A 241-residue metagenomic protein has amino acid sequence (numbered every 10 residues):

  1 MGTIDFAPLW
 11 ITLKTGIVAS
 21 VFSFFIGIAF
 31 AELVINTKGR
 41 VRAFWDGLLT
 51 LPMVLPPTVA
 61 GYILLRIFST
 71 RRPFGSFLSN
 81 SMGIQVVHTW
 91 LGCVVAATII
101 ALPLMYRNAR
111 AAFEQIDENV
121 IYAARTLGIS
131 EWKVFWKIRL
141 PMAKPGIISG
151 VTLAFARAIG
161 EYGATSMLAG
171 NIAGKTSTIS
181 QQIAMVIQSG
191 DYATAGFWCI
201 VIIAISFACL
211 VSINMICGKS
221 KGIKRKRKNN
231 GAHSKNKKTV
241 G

Functional and structural regions predicted by a protein language model:
M1-A7, M167-S212, G241: Interhelical loop and adjacent transmembrane-helix boundary motif in polytopic membrane transport permeases
M1-V21, N36-R42, L78-S79, G83 (+1 more regions): Periplasmic/extracellular loop-to-transmembrane helix junction in inner-membrane transport proteins
A7-I11, T15, N108-A111, Y122 (+2 more regions): Start (N-cap) of specific transmembrane helices in multi-pass transporter permeases
V18-T50, Y62-L64, A112-E114, V120 (+2 more regions): Transmembrane-helix boundary motif in ABC transporter permease subunits
V41, P103, R110-I121, R125-T126 (+2 more regions): C-terminal transmembrane helix and the adjacent membrane-cytosol boundary/short C-terminal tail of inner/organellar
G61-T98, A169-I172: Membrane-interfacial helix termini and adjacent extracytoplasmic/periplasmic loops of multi-pass transporters
S69-P73, G150-M185: Non-cytoplasmic
L127-G128, P141: Glycine/proline-centered hinge or cleavage motifs at structural transition points of membrane proteins
